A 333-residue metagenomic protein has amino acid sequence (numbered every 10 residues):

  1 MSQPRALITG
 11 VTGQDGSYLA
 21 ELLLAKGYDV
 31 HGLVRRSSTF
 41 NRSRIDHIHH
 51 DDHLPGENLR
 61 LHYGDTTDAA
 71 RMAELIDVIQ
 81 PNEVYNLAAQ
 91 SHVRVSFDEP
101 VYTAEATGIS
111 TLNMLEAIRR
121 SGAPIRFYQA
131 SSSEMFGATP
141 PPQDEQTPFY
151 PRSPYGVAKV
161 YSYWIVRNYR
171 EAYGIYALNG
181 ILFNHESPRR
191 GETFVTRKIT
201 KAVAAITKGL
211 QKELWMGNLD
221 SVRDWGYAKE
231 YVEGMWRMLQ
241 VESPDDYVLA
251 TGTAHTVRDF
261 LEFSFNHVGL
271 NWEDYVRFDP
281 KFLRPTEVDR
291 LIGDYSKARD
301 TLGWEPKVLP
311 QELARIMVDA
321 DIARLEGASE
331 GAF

Functional and structural regions predicted by a protein language model:
M1-H185, K229, L239, V308 (+1 more regions): N-terminal Rossmann-like NAD(P)+-binding domain of SDR-like oxidoreductases, especially those catalyzing
L19, A25-K26, G32, F40 (+2 more regions): C-terminal substrate-binding subdomain of Rossmann-fold SDR/epimerase-dehydratase oxidoreductases
